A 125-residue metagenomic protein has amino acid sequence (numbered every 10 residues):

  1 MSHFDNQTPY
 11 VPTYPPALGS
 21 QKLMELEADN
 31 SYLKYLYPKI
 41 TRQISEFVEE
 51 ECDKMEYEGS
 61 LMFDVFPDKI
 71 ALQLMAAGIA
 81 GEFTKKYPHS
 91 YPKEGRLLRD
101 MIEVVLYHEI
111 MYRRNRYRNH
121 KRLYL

Functional and structural regions predicted by a protein language model:
M1-Y87: N-terminal leader/propeptide segments of preproteins
K93-L123: Amphipathic alpha-helical binding modules
